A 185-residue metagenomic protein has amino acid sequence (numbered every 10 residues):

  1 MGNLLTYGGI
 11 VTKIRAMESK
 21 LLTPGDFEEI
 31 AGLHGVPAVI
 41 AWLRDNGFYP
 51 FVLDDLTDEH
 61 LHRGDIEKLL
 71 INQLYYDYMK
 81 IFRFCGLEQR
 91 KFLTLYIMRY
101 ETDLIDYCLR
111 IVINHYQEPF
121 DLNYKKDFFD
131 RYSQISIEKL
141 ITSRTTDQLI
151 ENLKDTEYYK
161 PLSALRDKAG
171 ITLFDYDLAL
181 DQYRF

Functional and structural regions predicted by a protein language model:
M1-F185: N-terminal domain-start signal
